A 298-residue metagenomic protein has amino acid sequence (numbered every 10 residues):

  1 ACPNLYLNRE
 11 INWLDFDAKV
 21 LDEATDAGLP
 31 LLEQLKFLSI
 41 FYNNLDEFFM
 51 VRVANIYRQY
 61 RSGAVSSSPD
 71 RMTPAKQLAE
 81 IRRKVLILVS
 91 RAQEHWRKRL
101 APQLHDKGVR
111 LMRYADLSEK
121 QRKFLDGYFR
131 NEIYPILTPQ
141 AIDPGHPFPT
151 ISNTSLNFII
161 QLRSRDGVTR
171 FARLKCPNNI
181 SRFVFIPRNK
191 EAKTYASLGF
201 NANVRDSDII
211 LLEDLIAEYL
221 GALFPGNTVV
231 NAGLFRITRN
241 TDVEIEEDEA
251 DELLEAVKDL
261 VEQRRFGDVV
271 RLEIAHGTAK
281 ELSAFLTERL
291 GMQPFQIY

Functional and structural regions predicted by a protein language model:
A1-Y298: N-terminal non-catalytic structural scaffold regions of very large proteins
